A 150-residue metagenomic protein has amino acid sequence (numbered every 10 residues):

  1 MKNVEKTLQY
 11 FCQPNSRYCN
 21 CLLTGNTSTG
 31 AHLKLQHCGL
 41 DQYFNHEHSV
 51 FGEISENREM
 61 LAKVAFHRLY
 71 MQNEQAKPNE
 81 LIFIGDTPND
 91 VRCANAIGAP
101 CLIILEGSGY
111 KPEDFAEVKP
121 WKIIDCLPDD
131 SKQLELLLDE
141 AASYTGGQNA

Functional and structural regions predicted by a protein language model:
M1-L22: Short, acidic loop-to-helix structural element flanking the phosphoryl-transfer center in phosphate-processing enzymes
K2-N3, N26-T27, D86, G107 (+1 more regions): Short beta->alpha linker loops
C12-S16, H67-A76, A141-T145: Alpha-helix termini
C21, N26-I82, P88-N89, A96: Substrate-recognition "cap/lid" segment bordering the active-site pocket of phosphatases
V50-F51, W121-D129: Short acidic-hydrophobic, aromatic-tinged amphipathic segments that line or gate anion-handling sites
F83-K122: Acidic, Mg2+-coordinating phosphoryl-transfer loop and its flanking beta/alpha structural elements, shared across
S131-Y144: Short amphipathic alpha-helix with an adjacent loop that forms part of the alpha/beta core around
